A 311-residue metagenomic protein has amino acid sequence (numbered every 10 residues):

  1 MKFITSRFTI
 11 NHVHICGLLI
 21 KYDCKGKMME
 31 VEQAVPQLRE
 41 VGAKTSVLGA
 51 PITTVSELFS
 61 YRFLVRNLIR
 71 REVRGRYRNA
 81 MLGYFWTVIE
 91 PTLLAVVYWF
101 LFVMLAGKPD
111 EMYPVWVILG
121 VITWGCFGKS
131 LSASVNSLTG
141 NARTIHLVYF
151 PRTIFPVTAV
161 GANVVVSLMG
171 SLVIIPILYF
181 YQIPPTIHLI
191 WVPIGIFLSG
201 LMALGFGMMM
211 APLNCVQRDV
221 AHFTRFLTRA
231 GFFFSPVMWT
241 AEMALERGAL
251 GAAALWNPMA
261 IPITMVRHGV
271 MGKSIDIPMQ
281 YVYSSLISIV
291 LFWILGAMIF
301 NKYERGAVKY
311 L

Functional and structural regions predicted by a protein language model:
M1-I4, C16: Short intrinsically disordered, low-complexity coil segments enriched in acidic
H14, L19-L311: Hydrophobic transmembrane alpha-helices and immediately adjacent juxtamembrane helices of multi-pass inner-membrane
